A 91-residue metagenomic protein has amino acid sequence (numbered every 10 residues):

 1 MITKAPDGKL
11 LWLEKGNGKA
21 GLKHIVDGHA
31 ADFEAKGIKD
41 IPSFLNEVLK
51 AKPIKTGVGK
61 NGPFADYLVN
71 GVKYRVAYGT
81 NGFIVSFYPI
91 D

Functional and structural regions predicted by a protein language model:
M1-D91: Ribonuclease/tRNase effector modules and their secretory precursors
